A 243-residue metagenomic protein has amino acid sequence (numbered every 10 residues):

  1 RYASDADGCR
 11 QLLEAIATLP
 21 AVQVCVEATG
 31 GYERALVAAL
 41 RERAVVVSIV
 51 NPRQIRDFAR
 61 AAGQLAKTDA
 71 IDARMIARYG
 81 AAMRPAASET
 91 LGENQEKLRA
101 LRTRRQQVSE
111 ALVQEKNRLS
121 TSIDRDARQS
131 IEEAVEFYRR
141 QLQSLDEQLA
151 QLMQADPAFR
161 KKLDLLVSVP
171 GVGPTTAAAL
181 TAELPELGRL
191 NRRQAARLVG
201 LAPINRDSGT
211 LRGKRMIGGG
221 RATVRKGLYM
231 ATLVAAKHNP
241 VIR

Functional and structural regions predicted by a protein language model:
A3-D7, P52-I55: Short, acidic/turn-prone active-site loops that include or flank metal/cofactor- and phosphate-binding residues
A6-Q23: Short, basic/hydrophobic alpha-helical segments
D7, G31-Y32, Q114: Short alpha-helical
D7-C9, P174, A179-R243: Phosphate-backbone recognition surface of nucleic-acid-processing proteins
A21-Y32: Short glycine-rich phosphate-binding loop at a beta-alpha junction
A38-E42, S48-S168, A178: Long, charge-rich intrinsically disordered scaffolds of nucleic-acid metabolism proteins
P170-V172: Active-site acidic catalytic loop and adjacent metal/ATP-binding pocket of ATP-dependent phosphoryl transfer enzymes
